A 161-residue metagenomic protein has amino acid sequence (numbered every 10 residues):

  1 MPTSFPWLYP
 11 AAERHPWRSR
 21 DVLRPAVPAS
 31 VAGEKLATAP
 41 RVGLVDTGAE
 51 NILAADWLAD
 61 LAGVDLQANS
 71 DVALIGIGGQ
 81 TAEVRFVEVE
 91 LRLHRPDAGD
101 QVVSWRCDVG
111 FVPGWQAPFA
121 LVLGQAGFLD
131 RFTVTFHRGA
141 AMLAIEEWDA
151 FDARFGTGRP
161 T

Functional and structural regions predicted by a protein language model:
M1-T161: Pepsin/retropepsin-fold aspartyl endopeptidases
